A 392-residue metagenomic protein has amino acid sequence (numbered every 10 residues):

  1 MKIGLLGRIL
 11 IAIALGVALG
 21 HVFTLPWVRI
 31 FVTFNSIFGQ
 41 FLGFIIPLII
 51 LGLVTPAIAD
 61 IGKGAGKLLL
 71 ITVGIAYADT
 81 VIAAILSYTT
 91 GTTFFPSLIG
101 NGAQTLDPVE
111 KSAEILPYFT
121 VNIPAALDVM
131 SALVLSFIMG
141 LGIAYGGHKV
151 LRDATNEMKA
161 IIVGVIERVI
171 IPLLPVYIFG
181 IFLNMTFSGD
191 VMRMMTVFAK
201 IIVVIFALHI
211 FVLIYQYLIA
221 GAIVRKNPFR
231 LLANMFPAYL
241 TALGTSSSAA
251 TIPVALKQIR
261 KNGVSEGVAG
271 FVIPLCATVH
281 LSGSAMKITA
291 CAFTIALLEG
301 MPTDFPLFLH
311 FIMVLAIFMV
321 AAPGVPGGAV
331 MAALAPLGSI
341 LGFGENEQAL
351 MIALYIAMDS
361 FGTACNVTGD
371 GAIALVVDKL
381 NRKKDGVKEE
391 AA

Functional and structural regions predicted by a protein language model:
K2-F23, S36-I45, K67-R230, V387 (+1 more regions): Signature of multi-pass transmembrane helix bundles
T24, I58-K67, P96, A144-K149 (+7 more regions): Juxtamembrane helix-boundary/capping and inter-helix hinge elements in multi-pass membrane proteins
R29-G43, D153-R168, A233-T241, K257-K261 (+3 more regions): Short amphipathic alpha-helical coupling elements at transmembrane boundaries
I30, G66, L70, V191-A199 (+3 more regions): Membrane-water interface of transmembrane alpha-helices in multipass transporters/channels
F41, Y77-I85, F206-I210, A242-S247 (+4 more regions): Hydrophobic transmembrane alpha-helical segments of multi-pass transport and channel proteins
F44-L53: Active-site-adjacent helical/loop segments in soluble small-molecule enzymes
I99, T289-A392: Transmembrane alpha-helical segments and their short flanking loops that form helix-hairpins/helix-helix interfaces
A238-M319, K384-A392: Helix-loop-helix junctions within the multi-pass membrane cores of secondary transporters/permeases
